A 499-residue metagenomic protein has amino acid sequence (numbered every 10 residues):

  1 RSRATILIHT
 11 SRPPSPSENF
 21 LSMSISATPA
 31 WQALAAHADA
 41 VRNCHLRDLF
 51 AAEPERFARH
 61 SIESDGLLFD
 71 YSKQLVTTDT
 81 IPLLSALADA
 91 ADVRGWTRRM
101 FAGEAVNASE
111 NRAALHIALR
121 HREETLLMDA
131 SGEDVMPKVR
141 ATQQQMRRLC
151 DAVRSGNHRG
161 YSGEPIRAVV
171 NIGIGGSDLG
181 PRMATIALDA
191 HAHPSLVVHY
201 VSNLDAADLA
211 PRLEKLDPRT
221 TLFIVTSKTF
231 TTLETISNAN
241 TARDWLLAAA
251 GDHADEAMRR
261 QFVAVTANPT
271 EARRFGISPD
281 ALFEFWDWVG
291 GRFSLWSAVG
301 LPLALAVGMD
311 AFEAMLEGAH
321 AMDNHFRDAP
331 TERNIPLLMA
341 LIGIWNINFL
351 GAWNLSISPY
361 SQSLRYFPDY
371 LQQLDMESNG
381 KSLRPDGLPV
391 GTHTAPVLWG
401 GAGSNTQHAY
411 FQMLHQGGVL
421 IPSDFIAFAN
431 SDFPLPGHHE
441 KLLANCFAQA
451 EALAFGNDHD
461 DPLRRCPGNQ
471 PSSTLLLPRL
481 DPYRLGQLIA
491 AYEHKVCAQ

Functional and structural regions predicted by a protein language model:
R1-R3, S11-S17: Low-acidity, Ser/Thr- and Arg-rich intrinsically disordered low-complexity segments
A27-A30, A35-A38, R42-F50, R56-S162 (+1 more regions): Extended, charge-enriched "interface" segments that sit outside catalytic cores
K138-R159, A184-T185, A190-T220: Glycine-rich oxoanion-binding loops at beta->alpha junctions
A168-V170, L222, S356: Conserved beta-strand elements of the Class I
L179-P194, K215-D217, A239-L247, G276-L282: A glycine- and small-aliphatic-rich helix-loop capping segment at beta-alpha/alpha-beta transitions that lines
N238, W245-P436, G468-N469, A498-Q499: Active-site phosphate/pyrophosphate-binding segments
L435-P462: Acidic, Ser/Thr-rich peripheral helices and adjacent loops at domain boundaries
